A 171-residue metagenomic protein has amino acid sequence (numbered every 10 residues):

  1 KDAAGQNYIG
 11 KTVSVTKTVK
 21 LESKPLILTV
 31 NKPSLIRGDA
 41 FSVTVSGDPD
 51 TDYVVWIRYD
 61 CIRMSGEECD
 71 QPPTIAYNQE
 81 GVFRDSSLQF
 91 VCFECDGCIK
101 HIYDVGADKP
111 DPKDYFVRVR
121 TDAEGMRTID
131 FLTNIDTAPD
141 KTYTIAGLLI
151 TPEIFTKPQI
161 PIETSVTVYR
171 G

Functional and structural regions predicted by a protein language model:
K1-G171: Extended, solvent-exposed regions of the mature portions of secreted/cell-surface glycoproteins
